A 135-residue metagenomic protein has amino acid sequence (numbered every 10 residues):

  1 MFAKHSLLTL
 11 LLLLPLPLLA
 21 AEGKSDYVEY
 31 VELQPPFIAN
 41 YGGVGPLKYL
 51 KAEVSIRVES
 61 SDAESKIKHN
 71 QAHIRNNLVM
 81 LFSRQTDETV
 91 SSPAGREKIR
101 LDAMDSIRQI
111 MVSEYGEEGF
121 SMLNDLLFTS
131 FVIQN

Functional and structural regions predicted by a protein language model:
M1-N135: Flexible, low-complexity charged segments
